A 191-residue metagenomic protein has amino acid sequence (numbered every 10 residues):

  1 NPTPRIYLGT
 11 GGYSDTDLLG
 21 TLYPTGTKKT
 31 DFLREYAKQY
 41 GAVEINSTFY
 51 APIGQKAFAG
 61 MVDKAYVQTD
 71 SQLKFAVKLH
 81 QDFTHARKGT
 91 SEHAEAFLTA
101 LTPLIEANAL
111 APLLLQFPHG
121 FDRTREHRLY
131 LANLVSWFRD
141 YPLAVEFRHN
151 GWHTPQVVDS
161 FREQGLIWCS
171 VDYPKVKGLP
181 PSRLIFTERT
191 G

Functional and structural regions predicted by a protein language model:
N1-G191: Residues lining hydrophobic/aromatic ligand-binding pockets adjacent to catalytic sites
